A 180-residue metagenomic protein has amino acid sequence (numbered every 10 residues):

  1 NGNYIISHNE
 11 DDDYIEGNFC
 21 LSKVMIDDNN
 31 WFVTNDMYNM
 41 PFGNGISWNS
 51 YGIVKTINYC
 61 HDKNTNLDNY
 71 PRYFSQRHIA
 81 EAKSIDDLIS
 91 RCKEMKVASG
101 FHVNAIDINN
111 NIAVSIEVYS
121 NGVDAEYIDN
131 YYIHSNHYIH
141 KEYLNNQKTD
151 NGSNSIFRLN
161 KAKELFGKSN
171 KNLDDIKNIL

Functional and structural regions predicted by a protein language model:
G2-L180: C-terminal, well-structured catalytic/ligand-binding subdomain of enzymes
